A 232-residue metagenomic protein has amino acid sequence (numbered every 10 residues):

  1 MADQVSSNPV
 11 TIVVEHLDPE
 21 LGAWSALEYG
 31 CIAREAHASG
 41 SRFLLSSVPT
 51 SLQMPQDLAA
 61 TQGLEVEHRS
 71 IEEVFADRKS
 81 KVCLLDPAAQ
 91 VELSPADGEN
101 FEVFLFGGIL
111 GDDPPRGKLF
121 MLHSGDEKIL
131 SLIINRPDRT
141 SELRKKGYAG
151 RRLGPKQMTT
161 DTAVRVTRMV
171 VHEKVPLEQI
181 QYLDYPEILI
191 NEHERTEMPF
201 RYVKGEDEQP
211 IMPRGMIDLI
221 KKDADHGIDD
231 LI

Functional and structural regions predicted by a protein language model:
A2-V48, L52, A60-V66, S70-I71 (+3 more regions): Core subunits and conserved enzymes of cellular information-processing and envelope-translocation systems across
E15, G107, H123, R151-T159: Short beta->alpha connector loops at strand-helix junctions that form conserved, small/polar/Pro-enriched
E20-L21, G111, M158-T159: Glycine-/small-residue-rich active-site loops that bind phosphorylated ligands and cofactors
S25, K118, N135-R139, T159-A163: Alpha-helical interaction elements in eukaryotic regulators
L27-I32, P95-D97, E142: A short acidic, amphipathic alpha-helical/loop segment
A38-I134: S-adenosyl-L-methionine/SAH cofactor-binding core of RNA-modifying enzymes
S124-G150: Hydrophobic/aromatic-rich, well-ordered segments within soluble, folded domains that form packed cores
T140-I190: Structured adenosyl-cofactor binding patch, chiefly the S-adenosyl-L-methionine
